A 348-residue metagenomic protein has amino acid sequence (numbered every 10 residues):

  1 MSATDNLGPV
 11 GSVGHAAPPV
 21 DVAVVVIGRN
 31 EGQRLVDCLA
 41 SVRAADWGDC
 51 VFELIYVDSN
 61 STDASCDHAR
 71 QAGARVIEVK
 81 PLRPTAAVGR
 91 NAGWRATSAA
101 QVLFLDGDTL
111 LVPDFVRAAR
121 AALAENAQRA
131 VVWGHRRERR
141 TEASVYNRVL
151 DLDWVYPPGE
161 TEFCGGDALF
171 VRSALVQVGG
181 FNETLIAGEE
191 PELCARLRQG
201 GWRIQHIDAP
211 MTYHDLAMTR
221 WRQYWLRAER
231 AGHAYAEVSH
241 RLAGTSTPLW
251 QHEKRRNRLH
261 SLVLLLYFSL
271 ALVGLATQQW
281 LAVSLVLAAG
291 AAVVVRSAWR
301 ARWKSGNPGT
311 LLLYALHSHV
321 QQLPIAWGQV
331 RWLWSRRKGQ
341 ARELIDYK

Functional and structural regions predicted by a protein language model:
A40-V51: Short, acidic, metal-binding catalytic loop of nucleotide-sugar glycosyltransferases
S41, Y56-C66, T109: A conserved acidic beta->alpha catalytic loop
V79-T97, E162: Glycine-rich, basic loop-to-helix element that forms the pyrophosphate-binding segment of sugar-nucleotide handling
V102: Short aromatic/hydrophobic "clamp" motif used to bind/position activated sugar donors
L110-V145, D215: Conserved donor NDP-sugar-binding/catalytic core segment of glycosyltransferases
R137-R139, D153-Q177, I186, E192 (+1 more regions): A recurrent flexible, glycine/aromatic-enriched loop bordering the glycosyltransferase active site that acts as
T184-L185, P191-L249: Catalytic donor/gating beta->alpha subdomain of glycosyltransferases that bind UDP-sugars
S261-W334: Membrane-embedded multi-pass helical conduit in multi-pass membrane proteins, especially envelope-biosynthetic
